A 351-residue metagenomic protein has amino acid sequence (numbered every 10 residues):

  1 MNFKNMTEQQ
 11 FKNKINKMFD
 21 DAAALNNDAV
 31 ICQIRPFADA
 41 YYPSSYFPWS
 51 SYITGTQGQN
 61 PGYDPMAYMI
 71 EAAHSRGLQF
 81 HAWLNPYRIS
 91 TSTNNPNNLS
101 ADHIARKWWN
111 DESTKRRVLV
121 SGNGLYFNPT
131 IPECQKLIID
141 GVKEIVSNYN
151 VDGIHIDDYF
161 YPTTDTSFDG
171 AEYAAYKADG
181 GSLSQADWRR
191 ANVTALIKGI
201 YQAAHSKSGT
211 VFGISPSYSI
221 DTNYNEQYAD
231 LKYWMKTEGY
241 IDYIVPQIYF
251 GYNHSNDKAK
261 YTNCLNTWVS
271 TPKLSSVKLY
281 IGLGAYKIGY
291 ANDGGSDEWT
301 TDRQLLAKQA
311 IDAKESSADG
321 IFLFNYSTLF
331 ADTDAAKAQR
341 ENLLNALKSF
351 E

Functional and structural regions predicted by a protein language model:
M1-K12, H81-A82, Y87-N148: Active-site-adjacent "subsite" loops/lids of carbohydrate-active enzymes
M6-L25, Y52-R76, A191-K198: Aromatic- and glycine-enriched glycan-recognition loops and surfaces that form the carbohydrate-binding subsites
N13-A40, N148-G153, G239-I244, A313-I321: Catalytic domains of carbohydrate-active enzymes, especially glycoside hydrolases
N27-P61: Aromatic-lined carbohydrate-binding/catalytic grooves of carbohydrate-active enzymes
Y42-T54, R88-V120, D158-G181, S296-E298: Aromatic- and acidic-residue-enriched segments that line the glycan-binding/catalytic groove of carbohydrate-active
H74, Q79-T91, V142, H155-T163 (+2 more regions): Aromatic-lined carbohydrate-recognition surfaces of secreted/lumenal glycan-active proteins
I89-S92, T210-A259: Substrate-binding cleft/loops of secretory-pathway carbohydrate-active enzymes
T237-K260, T267-E351: Substrate-binding cleft of secreted/luminal carbohydrate-active enzymes
